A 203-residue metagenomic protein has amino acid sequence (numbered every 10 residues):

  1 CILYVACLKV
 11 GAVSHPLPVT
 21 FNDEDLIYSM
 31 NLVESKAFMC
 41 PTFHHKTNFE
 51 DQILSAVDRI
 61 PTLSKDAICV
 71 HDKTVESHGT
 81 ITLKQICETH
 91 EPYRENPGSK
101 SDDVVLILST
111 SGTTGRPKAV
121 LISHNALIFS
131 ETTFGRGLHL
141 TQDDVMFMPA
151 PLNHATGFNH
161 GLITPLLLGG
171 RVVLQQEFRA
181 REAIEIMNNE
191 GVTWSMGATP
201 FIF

Functional and structural regions predicted by a protein language model:
L3-Y4, L8-H44, K118-L121, M148 (+1 more regions): Short beta-strand->loop structural element characteristic of the AMP-binding/adenylate-forming
C7, V104, T110-T113, M146 (+3 more regions): Conserved S/T- and glycine-rich ATP-binding loop of Class I adenylate-forming
H44-S101: ANL superfamily adenylate-forming
K46-T62, N153, R181-I184, T199-F203: Adenylate-forming
C69, C87-S109, R116, G137-V145: Conserved pre-ATP/AMP-binding loop-to-beta segment of ANL
V105-F129: Conserved AMP-binding A3 loop
I128-V145, N153-W194, P200-F203: Conserved AMP-binding/adenylation subdomain of ANL enzymes
